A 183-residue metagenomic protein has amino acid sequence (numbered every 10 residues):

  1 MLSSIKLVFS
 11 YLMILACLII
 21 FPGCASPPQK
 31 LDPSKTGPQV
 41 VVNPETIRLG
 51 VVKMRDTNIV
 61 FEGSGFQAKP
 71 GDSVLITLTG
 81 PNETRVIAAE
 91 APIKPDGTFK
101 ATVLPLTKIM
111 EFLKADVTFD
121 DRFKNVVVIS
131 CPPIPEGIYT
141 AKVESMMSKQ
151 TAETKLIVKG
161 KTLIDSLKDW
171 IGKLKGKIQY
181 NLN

Functional and structural regions predicted by a protein language model:
M1-L12: Bacterial N-terminal signal peptides that target proteins for export
Y11-I20: Bacterial N-terminal signal peptides
C24-N183: Extracytoplasmic/secretory-pathway segments with low complexity and glycosylation-like composition
